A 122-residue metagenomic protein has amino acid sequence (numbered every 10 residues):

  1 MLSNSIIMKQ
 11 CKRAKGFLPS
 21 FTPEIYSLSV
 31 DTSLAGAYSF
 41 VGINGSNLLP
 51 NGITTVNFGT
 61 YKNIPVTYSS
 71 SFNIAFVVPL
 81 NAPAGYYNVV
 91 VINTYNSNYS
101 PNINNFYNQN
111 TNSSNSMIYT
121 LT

Functional and structural regions predicted by a protein language model:
M8-I53, Y61, S97-T122: Beta-strand/beta-sandwich contexts
N51-T54, G85-Y87: Short beta-strand/loop motifs in extracellular/secreted proteins, especially within beta-sandwich accessory domains
T60-T67: Surface-exposed loop/edge segments in extracytoplasmic proteins
Y68-F76: Aromatic sugar-binding surface patches on proteins that engage polysaccharides or sugar-phosphate polymers
L80-A84: Surface-exposed, short loops/turns at beta-strand junctions within beta-sandwich domains
N88-I92: Extracellular recognition modules
